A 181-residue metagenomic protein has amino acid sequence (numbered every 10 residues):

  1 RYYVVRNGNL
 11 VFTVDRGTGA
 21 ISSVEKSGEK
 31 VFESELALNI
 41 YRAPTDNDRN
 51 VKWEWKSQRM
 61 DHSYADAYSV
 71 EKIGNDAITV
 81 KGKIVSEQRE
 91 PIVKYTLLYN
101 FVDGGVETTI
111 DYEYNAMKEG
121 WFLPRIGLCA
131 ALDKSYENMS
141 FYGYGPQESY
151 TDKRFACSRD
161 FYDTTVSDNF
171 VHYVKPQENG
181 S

Functional and structural regions predicted by a protein language model:
R1-S181: Beta-strand/loop-rich accessory regions of lumenal/periplasmic or secreted enzymes, predominantly carbohydrate-active
